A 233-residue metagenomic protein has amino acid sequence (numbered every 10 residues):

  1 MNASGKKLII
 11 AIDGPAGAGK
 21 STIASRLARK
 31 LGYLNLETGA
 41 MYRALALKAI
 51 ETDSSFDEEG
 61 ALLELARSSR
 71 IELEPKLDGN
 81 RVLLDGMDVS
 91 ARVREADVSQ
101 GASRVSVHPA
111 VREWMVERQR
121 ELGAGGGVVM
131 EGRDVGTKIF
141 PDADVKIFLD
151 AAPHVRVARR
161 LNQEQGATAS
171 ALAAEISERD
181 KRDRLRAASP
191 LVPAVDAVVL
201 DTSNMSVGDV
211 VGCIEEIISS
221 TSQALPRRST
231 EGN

Functional and structural regions predicted by a protein language model:
I10-I12: Hydrophobic anchor at the beta1->P-loop junction of P-loop NTPases
P15: P-loop (Walker A) phosphate-binding loop of NTP-binding proteins
K20: Conserved lysine of the Walker
I23: Hydrophobic positions on the alpha1 helix immediately C-terminal to the Walker A/P-loop
R29-E95: N-terminal phosphate/diphosphate-binding loop that engages ATP/GTP or pyrophosphate donors across diverse enzyme folds
E74, Q119-G126, R133-K138, D142 (+1 more regions): Small-molecule kinase domains that catalyze NTP-dependent phosphoryl transfer to phosphate-bearing small molecules
S90-Q165: ATP-dependent NMP and nucleoside kinases share a basic, alpha-helical "lid"
K146-P153, Q163-E164, V199, S206-T221: Glycine-rich phosphate-binding loops of nucleotide-dependent enzymes
